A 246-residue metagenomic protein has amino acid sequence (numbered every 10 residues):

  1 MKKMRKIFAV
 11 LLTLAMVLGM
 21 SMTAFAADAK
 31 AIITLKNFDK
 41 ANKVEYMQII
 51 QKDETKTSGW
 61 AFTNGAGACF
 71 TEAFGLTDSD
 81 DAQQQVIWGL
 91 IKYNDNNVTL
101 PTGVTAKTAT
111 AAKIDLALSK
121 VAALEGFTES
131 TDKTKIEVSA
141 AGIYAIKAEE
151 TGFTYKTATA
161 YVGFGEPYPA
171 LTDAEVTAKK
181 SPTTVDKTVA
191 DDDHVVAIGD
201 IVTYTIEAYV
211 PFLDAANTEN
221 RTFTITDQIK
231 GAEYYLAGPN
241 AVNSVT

Functional and structural regions predicted by a protein language model:
M1-T246: Solvent-exposed loop/turn and edge beta-strand elements of beta-rich ligand-binding domains
